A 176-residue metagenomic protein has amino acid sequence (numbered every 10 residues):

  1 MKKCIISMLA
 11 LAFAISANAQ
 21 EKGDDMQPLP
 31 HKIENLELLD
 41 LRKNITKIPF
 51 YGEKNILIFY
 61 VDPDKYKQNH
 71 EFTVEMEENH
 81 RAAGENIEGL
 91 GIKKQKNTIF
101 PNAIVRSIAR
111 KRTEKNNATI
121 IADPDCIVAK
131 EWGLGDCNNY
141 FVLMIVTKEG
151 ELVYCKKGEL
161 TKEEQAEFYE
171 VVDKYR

Functional and structural regions predicted by a protein language model:
M1-C4, A19: Positively charged n-region of N-terminal signal peptides that target proteins for export
C4-F13: Sec-dependent N-terminal signal peptides
A17-E34: N-proximal helix/coil linker or "cap" segments that precede and/or mark the start of modular domains
I33-E34, K115-T119, L134-M144: Structural micro-motif
L36-N55: A short beta-strand-turn-helix
P49-F72: Short active-site neighborhood of thiol/selenol oxidoreductases, capturing the structured segment around
Y66-T113, A129: Structural microenvironment flanking redox-active thiols in thiol-disulfide oxidoreductases
N139-R176: Thiol-/selenol-based redox modules, centered on thioredoxin-like and closely related oxidoreductase domains
